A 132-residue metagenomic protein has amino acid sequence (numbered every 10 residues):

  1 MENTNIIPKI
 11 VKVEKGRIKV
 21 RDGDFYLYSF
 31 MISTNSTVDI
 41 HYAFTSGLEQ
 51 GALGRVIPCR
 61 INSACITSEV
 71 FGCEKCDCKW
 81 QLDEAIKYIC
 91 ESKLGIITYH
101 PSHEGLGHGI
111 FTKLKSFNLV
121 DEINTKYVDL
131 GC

Functional and structural regions predicted by a protein language model:
M1-C132: Catalytic domains of riboflavin
